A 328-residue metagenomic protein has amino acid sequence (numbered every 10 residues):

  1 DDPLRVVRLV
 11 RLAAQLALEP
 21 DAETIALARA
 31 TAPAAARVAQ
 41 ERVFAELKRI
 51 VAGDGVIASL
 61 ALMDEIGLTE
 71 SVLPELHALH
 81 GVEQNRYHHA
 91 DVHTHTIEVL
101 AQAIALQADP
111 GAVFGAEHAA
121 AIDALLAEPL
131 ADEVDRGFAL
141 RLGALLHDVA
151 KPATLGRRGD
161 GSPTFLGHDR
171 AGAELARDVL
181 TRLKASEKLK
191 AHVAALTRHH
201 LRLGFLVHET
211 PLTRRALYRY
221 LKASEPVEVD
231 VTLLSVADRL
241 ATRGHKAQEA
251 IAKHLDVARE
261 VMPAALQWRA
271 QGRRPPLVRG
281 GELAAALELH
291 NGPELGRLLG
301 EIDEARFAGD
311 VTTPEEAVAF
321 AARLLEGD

Functional and structural regions predicted by a protein language model:
D1-G137, R141, L145, V149-G167 (+6 more regions): Glycine- and charge-enriched loop/helix tracts that form the active or gating conduit in phosphate/cation-handling
R42-V43, D123, R177, R214-L217 (+2 more regions): Short amphipathic alpha-helical surface micro-motifs
L60, E70-V72, L106, R202 (+2 more regions): FIC/Doc superfamily catalytic core
T69, V92, V227-V229, Q271: A generic structural signal for short, non-catalytic loop/turn and secondary-structure boundary residues
V82-H88, F114-R136, A185-E249: Histidine/acidic-rich helix-loop-helix segments that form or flank divalent-metal centers in metalloenzyme catalytic
A103, Q107-G111, A144, D148-A153 (+5 more regions): Alpha-helix capping/termination and helix-coil
S162-T164, A216, K253-H254: Short, low-complexity, polar/charged sequence segments that are solvent-exposed and flexible
L203-T210, R243-D328: Terminal helices and disordered tails flanking the catalytic cores of nucleotide-processing hydrolases
